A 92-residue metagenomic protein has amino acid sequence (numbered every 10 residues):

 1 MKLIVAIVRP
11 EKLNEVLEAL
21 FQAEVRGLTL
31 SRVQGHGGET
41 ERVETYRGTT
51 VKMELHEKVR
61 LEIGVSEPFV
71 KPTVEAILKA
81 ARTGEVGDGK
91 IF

Functional and structural regions predicted by a protein language model:
M1-F92: Positively charged, small/polar-rich N-terminal and surface patches that mediate targeting and assembly and bind
